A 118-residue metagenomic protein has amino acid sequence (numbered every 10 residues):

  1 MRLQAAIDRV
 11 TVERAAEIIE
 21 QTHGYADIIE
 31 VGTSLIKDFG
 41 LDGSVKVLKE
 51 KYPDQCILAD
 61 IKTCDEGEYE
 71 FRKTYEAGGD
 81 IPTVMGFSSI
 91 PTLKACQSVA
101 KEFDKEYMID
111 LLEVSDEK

Functional and structural regions predicted by a protein language model:
M1-E68: Conserved N-terminal beta1-alpha1 strand-loop-helix module at the mouth
L3, E66-K118: Conserved anion-binding
